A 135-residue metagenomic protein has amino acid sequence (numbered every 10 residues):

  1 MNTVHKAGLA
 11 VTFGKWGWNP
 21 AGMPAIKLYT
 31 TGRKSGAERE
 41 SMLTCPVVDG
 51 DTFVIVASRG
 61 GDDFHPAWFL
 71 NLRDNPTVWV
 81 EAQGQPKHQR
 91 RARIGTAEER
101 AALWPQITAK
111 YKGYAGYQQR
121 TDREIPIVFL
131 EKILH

Functional and structural regions predicted by a protein language model:
M1-P24: Alpha-helical membrane-targeting segments
M23-S58: Short beta-strand segments
A25, E124-I127: Short hydrophobic/aromatic beta-strand or adjacent loop that forms the aromatic wall/cage of a ligand/substrate-binding
L28, V128-I133: Short beta-strand element of the conserved SAM-dependent methyltransferase core
V48-G50, Q85, H135: Short strand-connecting beta-turns/loops that link adjacent beta-strands
R59-Y111, R120-E124, K132: Short, structured beta-strand-loop surface elements
Y117: Acidic, metal-coordinating catalytic segment for phosphate/diphosphate chemistry, firing primarily on the Nudix
